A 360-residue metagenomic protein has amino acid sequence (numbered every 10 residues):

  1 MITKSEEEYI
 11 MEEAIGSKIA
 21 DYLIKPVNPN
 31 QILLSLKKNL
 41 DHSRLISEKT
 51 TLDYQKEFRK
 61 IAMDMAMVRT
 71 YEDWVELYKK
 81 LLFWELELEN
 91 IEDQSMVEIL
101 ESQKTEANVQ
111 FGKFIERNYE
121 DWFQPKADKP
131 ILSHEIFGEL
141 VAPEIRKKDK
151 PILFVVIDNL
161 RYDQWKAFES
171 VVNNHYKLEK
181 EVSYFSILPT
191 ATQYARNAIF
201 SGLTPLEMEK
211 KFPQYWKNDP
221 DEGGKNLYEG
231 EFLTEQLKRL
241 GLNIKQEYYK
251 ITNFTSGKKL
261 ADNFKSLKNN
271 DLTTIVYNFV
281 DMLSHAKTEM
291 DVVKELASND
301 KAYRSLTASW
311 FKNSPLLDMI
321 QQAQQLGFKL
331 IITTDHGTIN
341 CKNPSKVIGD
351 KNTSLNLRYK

Functional and structural regions predicted by a protein language model:
M1, D21, K37, I46-K360: Feature captures the catalytic ectodomains and active-site-proximal regions of enzymes that hydrolyze or transfer
M1-E6, P26: Conserved active-site segment of CheY-like receiver
S5-D21: Alpha4 helix (beta4-alpha4-beta5 surface) of REC/receiver domains from two-component response regulators
Y9, V27-L36: C-terminal output helix
K18, N28-P29, N39-S43: Hydrophobic or amphipathic alpha-helical targeting/insertion segments
